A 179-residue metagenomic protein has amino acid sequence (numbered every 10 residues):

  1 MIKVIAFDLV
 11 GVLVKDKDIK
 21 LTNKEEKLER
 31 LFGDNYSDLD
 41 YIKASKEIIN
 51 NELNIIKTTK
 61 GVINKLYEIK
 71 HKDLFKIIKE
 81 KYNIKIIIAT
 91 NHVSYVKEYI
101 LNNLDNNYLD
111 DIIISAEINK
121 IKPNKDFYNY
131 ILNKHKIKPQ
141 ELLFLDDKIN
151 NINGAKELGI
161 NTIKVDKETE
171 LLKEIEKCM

Functional and structural regions predicted by a protein language model:
M1-E47, N51, E157: Active-site neighborhood of HAD-like aspartate-dependent phosphohydrolases
M1-I5, L101-M179: Asp-based, Mg2+/Mn2+-dependent phosphohydrolase catalytic module
V12, I19, S94, N150 (+1 more regions): Conserved Rossmann-like nucleotide-cofactor binding loop
N23-K27, K43-E47, G61, D73-I77 (+4 more regions): Alpha-helical elements of Rossmann-like donor-binding domains used by nucleotide-donor carbohydrate transfer enzymes
K43-T58, Y108-I112: Short, basic/glycine-rich phosphate-binding loops at helix/coil junctions that contact nucleotide phosphates
I56-I87, K125: Short, acidic loop-to-helix structural element flanking the phosphoryl-transfer center in phosphate-processing enzymes
D73-E117: Substrate-recognition/cap helix-loop segment adjacent to the acidic, metal-dependent catalytic center of Asp-based
